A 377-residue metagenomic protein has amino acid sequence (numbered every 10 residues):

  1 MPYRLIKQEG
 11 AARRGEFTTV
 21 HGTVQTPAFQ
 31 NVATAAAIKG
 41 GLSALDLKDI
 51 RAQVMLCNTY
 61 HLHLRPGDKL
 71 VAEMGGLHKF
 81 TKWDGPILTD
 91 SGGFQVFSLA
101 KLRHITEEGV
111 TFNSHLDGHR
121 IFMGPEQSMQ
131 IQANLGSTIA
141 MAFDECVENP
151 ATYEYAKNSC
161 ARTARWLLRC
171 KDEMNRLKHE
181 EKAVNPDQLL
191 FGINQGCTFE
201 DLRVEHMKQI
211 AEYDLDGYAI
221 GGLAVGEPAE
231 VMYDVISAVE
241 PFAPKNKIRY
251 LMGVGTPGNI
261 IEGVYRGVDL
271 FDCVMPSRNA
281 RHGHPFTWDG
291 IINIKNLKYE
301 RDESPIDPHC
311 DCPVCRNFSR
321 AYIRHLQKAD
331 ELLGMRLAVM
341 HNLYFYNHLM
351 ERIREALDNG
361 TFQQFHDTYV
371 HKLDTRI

Functional and structural regions predicted by a protein language model:
M1-A183, L297-E300: Non-catalytic, usually N-terminal nucleic-acid engagement modules in DNA/RNA processing proteins
M1-E16, V24-A33, G40-G41, D144-P150 (+1 more regions): C-terminal extensions of enzymes
G22, M55, D90, Q132 (+5 more regions): Conserved, mostly hydrophobic/aromatic
G136, L167, K171-M174, K178 (+4 more regions): Structural signal for hydrophobic packing residues in well-ordered secondary-structure cores of soluble enzyme domains
N149-T152, K157, G217-L223, L332-M335: Glycine- and acidic
E154-A164, D172, L202-Y213, M340: Short, electropositive alpha-helical surface patch
S159-R162, W166, L202, H206 (+7 more regions): General structural feature for long, well-ordered alpha-helical segments within catalytic domains of soluble enzymes
E173, L177-H179, N185-I306: Glycine-rich phosphate/ribose-binding loops and adjacent secondary-structure elements that form binding surfaces
